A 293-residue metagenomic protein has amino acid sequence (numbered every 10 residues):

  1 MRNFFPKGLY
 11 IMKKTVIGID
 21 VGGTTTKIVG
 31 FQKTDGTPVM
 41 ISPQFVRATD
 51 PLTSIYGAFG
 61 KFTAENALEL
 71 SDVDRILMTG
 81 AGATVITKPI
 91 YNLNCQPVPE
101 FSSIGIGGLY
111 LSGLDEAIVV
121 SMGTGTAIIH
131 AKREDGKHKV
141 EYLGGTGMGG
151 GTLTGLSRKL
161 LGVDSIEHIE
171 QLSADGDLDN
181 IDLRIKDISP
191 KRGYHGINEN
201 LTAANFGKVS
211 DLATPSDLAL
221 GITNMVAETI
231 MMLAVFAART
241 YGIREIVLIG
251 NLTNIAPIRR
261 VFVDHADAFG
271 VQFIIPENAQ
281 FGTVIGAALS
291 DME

Functional and structural regions predicted by a protein language model:
M12, I86-K88, N92-V120, G125-G136 (+1 more regions): Conserved phosphate-binding catalytic cores of ATP/NTP-utilizing and phosphoryl-transfer enzymes
K13-S54, H138-V140: Short glycine-rich, Thr/Ser-proximal phosphate-binding strand/loop in the N-terminal lobe of ATP-dependent enzymes
Q44-A48, F59-E100, G136, V140-Y142: Short beta-strand-loop/turn "lid" adjacent to the catalytic site in phosphate-handling enzymes
M78-I86, F236-H265, A279-Q280: Glycine-rich phosphate-binding loops at beta-strand->alpha-helix junctions
N94-F101, V263-I285: Conserved phosphate-binding/catalytic loops in two-lobed NTP-binding clefts
I106-L111, L153-S157, V271-E293: Glycine-rich phosphate-binding/hydrolytic loop that grips phosphoryl groups
G136-D187: Glycine-rich phosphate-binding loop plus the immediately following alpha-helix
H195-E245, P276: Adenine-nucleotide phosphate-binding core of ATP-dependent small-molecule kinases
